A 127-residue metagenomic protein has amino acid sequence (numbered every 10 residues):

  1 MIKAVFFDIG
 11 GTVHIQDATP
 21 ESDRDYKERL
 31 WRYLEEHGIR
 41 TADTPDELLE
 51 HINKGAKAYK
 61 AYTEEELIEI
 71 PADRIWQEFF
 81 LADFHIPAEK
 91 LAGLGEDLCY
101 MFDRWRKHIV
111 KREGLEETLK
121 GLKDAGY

Functional and structural regions predicted by a protein language model:
M1-E50: Active-site neighborhood of HAD-like aspartate-dependent phosphohydrolases
D17-P20, T63-E64, R106-K107: Short, solvent-exposed loop/turn segments at secondary-structure boundaries
P20-R24, E69, H108: Flexible, glycine- and charge-enriched loops at secondary-structure boundaries
R29, I75, G114: Charged catalytic carboxylate motif
Y33, F79-F80, G121: Residues within well-ordered alpha helices
G38, F84-H85, K123-G126: Glycine-centered loop/turn motif at secondary-structure junctions
D46-C99: A metal-dependent, Asp-based hydrolase signature
L94-K111, L115-Y127: Substrate-recognition element of Asp-dependent hydrolases with the DxDx(T/V) motif
